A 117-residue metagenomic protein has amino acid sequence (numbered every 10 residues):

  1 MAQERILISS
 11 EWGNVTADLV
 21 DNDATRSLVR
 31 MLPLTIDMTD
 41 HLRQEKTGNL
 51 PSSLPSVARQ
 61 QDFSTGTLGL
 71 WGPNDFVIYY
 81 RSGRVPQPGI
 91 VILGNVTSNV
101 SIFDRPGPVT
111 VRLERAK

Functional and structural regions predicted by a protein language model:
A2-T47: N-terminal secretory signal peptides
L7, G94-K117: Well-ordered alpha/beta subsegment
S53-V57: Short alpha-helix capping/helix-loop boundary micro-motifs
V77: Globin-like tetrapyrrole-binding proteins
Y80-G94: Short, compositionally biased
